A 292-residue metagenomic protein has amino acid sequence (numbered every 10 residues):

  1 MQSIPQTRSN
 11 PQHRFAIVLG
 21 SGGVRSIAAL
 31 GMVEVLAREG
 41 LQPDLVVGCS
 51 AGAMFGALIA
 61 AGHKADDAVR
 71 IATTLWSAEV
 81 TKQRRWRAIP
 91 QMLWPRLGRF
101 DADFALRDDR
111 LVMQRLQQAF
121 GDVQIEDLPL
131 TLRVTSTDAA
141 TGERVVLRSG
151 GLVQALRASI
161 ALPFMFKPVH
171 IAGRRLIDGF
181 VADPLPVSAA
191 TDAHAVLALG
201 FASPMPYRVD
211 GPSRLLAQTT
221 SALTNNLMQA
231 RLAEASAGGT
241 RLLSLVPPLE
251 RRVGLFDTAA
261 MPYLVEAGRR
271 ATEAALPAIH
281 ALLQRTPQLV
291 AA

Functional and structural regions predicted by a protein language model:
M1-C49, A57-A292: Patatin-like phospholipase
